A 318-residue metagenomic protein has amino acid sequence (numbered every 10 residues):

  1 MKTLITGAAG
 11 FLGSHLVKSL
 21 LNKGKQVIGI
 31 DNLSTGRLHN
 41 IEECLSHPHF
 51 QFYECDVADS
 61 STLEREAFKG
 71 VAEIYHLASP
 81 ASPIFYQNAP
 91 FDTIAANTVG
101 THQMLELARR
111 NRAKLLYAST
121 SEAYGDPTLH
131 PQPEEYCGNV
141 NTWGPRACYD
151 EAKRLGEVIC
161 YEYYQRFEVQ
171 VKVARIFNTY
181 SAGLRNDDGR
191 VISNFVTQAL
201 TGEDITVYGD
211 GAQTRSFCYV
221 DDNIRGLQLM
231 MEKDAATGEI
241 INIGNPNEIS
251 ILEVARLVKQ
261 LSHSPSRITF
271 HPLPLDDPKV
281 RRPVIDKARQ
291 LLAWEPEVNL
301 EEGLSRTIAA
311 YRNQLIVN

Functional and structural regions predicted by a protein language model:
M1-A182, D221, W294, A310 (+1 more regions): N-terminal Rossmann-like NAD(P)+-binding domain of SDR-like oxidoreductases, especially those catalyzing
L16, L227-M231, A255-V258, L304-Y311: Hydrophobic "lid"/C-terminal helical patch of Rossmann-like NAD(P)-dependent dehydrogenase/epimerase domains
P48-F50, E134-V140, F167-Q170, V196-V207 (+2 more regions): A short C-terminal helix-loop "cap" of Rossmann-like NAD(P)-dependent dehydrogenase/epimerase domains
T101, E157, I192-S193, I251 (+2 more regions): A general structural signal for well-ordered alpha-helical segments in protein cores
A108, Y164, A199, V207 (+2 more regions): Hydrophobic pocket-lining residues that define ligand/cofactor binding sites across diverse proteins
T128, R154, T179-N194, T201-E203 (+6 more regions): Glycine/proline-rich active-site loop of Rossmann-fold NAD(P)-dependent oxidoreductases
V173, F217, E248, R282 (+1 more regions): Short aromatic/basic micro-patch
V220, P272-E295, N299-E302, R306 (+1 more regions): Conserved C-terminal active-site "lid" loop/helix of NAD(P)H-dependent oxidoreductases that clamps the redox cofactor
